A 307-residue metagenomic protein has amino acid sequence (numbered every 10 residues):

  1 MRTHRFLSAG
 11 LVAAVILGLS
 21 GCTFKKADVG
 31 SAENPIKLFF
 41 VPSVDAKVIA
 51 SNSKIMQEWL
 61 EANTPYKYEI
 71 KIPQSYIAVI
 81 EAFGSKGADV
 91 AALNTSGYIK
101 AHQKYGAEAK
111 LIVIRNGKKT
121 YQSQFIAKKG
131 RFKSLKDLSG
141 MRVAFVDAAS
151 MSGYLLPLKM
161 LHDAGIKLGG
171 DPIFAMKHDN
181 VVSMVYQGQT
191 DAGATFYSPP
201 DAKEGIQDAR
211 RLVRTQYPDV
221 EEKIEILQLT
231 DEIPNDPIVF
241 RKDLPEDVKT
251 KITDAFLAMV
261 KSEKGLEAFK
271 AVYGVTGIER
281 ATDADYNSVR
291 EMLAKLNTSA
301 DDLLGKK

Functional and structural regions predicted by a protein language model:
G18-G21: C-terminal motif of bacterial Sec signal peptides marking the signal peptidase cleavage site
V29-S96: Extracytoplasmic small-molecule ligand-binding "clamshell" domains of the periplasmic binding protein/Venus flytrap
S31, A127-V143: Flexible hinge/capping segments at coil-to-helix
E33-I55, E61, L244-K307: An extracytoplasmic/periplasmic, membrane-proximal ligand-sensing/linker region
I36-S43, K136-G153: Short loop->beta-strand "edge-of-pocket" segments that line small-molecule binding or catalytic clefts across diverse
V41-S43, Q122-F132, T230-E246: A bilobed periplasmic-binding-protein/Venus flytrap-type ligand-binding module shared by bacterial periplasmic
P42, I72-Y76, K86-Y105, V113 (+2 more regions): Beta->alpha turn/N-cap motifs
R142-D247: Pocket-lining segment of extracytoplasmic ligand-binding domains
